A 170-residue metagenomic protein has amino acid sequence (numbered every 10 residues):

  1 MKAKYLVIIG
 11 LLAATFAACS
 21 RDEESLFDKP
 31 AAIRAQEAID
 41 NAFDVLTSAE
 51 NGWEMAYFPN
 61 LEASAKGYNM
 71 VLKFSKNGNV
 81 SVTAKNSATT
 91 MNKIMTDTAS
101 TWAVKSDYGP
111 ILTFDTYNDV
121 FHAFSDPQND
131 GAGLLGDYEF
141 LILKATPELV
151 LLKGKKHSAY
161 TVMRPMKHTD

Functional and structural regions predicted by a protein language model:
M1-Y5, W102: Positively charged n-region of N-terminal signal peptides that target proteins for export
L6-A13: Hydrophobic alpha-helical targeting segments used for export or membrane insertion
I8, S81, G109-I111, F121: A broad, structure-centric signal for solvent-exposed, well-ordered loop/edge residues that line or flank functional
T15-A18: C-terminal motif of bacterial Sec signal peptides marking the signal peptidase cleavage site
S20-T101, K105-G109, A145, V162 (+1 more regions): Acidic/polar, low-complexity intrinsically disordered N-terminal segments immediately downstream of a Sec signal
E24-F27, I111, D115-D170: Beta-sheet ligand-binding and adhesion/scaffold domains
